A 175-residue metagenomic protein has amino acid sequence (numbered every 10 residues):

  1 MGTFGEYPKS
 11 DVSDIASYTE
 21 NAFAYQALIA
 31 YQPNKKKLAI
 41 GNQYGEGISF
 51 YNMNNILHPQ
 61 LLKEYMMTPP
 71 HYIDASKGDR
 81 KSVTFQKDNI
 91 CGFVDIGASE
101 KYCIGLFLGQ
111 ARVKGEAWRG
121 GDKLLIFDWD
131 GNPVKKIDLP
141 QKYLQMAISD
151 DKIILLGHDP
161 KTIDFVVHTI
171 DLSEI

Functional and structural regions predicted by a protein language model:
M1-A24, N55-D88, Q141: Surface-exposed loop and turn segments in beta-propeller and other repeat-based domains that flank or scaffold
T19-K37, G41, K87-S99, M146-S149 (+1 more regions): Structural signature of eukaryotic scaffold interfaces centered on beta-propeller domains
K35, Y44-G45, I56, G121 (+1 more regions): Surface-exposed loop/turn positions within WD40 beta-propeller blades
L38, C103, I153-L155: Hydrophobic beta-strand positions that form the internal "hydrophobic ladder" of WD40/Gbeta-like beta-propeller blades
Y44-G47, Q110-V113, P160-I163: Short glycine/acidic-enriched loop and turn motifs that connect beta-strands
N52, R119-P133, V167-I175: Beta-propeller blade signature
T84-I126: Loop/turn-rich, solvent-exposed surfaces of beta-rich toroidal or solenoidal domains
A147-I175: Blade-level signature of beta-propeller repeat domains, shared across WD40, Kelch, NHL, RCC1 and BNR/Asp-box propellers
